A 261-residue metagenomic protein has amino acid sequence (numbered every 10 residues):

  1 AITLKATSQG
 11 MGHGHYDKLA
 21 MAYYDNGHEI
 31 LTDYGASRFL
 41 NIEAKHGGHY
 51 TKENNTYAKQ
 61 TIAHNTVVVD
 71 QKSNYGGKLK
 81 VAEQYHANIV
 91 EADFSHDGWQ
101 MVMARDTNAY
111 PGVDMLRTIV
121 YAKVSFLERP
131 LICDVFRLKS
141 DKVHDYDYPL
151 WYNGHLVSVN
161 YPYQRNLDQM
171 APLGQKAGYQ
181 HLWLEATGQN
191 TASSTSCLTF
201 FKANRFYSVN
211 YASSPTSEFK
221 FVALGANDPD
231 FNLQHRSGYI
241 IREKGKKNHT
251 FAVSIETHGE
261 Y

Functional and structural regions predicted by a protein language model:
A1-D168, K247, T257-E260: Catalytic and substrate-binding regions of extracellular carbohydrate-active enzymes, especially polysaccharide lyases
I2, I89-E91, H96, V102 (+4 more regions): Generic hydrophobic, helix-prone segments enriched in Leu/Val/Ile
V102-R105, S194-C197, V253: Short, hydrophobic/proline-enriched secondary-structure or compact coil segments at domain edges
W151-S214: Polysaccharide-binding surfaces and accessory modules of carbohydrate-active proteins
T199-Y261: Beta-strand-rich recognition/accessory modules
